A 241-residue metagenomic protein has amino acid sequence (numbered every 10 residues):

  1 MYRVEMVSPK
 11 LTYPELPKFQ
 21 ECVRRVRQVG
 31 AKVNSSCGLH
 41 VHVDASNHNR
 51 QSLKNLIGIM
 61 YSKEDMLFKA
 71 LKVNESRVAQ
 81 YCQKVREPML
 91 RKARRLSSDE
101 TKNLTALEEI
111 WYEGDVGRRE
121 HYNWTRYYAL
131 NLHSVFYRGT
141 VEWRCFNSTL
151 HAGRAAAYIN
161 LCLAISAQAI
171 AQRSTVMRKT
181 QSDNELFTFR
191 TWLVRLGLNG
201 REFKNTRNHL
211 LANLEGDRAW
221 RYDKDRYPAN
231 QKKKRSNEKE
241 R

Functional and structural regions predicted by a protein language model:
M1-V33, S46-R241: C-terminal accessory/tail domains of diverse enzymes
